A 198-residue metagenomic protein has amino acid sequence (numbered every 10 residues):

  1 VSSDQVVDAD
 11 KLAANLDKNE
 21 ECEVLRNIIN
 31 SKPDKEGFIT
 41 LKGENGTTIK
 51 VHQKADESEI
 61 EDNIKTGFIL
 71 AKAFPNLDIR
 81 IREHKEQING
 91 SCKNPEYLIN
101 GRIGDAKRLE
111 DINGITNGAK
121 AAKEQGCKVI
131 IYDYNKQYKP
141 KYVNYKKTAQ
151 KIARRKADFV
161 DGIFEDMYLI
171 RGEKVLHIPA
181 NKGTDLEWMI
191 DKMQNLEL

Functional and structural regions predicted by a protein language model:
S2-K85, L109-L198: Metal-dependent nuclease catalytic core centered on acidic motifs
E61, K65, C92, I99-G101: Short, well-structured alpha-helical interface segments that form or flank functional binding sites
D78-E83, G90-I99: Extended, compositionally biased accessory segments flanking or bridging domains
Y97-R108: Conserved catalytic cores of phosphodiester-cleaving nucleases, focusing on short active-site segments
